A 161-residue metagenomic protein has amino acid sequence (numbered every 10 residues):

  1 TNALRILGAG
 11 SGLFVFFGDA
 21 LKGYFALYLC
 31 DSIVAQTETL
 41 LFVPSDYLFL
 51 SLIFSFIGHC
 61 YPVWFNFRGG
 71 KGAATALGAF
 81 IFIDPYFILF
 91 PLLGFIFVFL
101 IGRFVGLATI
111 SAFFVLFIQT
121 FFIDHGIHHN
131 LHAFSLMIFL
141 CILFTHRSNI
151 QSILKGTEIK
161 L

Functional and structural regions predicted by a protein language model:
T1-S11, G69, Q151-L161: Cytosolic, membrane-interface loops and tails of multi-pass inner-membrane proteins
N2-G8, C30-V34, F54, G72-G102 (+1 more regions): Interfacial segments of multi-pass membrane proteins
S11-F17, L21-V63, Y86, F95 (+1 more regions): Nucleotide and nucleotide-moiety/phosphate-recognizing core
L27-Y28, W64, L100, F117 (+2 more regions): Membrane-embedded alpha-helical segments of multi-pass transporters/permeases
P62-R68, F97-S111: Membrane-helix interface "capping/anchor" motifs
L89, V105-A112, I127-L136: Loop-to-transmembrane alpha-helix initiation sites
H129-L161: C-terminal membrane-associated helical module and adjoining short loops/tails
